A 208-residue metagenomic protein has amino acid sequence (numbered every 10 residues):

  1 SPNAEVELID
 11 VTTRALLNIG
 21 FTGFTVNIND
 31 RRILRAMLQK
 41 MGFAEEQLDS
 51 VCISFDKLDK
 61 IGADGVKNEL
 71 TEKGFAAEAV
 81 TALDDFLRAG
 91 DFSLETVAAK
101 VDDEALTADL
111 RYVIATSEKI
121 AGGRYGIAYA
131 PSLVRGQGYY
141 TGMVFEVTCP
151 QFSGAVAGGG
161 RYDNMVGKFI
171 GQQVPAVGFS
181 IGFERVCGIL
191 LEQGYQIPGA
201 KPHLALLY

Functional and structural regions predicted by a protein language model:
S1-A15, G23-N27, R35-Q39, A44-D49 (+1 more regions): Class II aminoacyl-tRNA synthetase-like tRNA-binding/catalytic domains
S1-T22, R32, V66-Y208: Positively charged, Gly/Ser-enriched RNA/tRNA-binding surfaces
V26-N29, K57-D64, A105: Short acidic alpha-helix initiation/capping motifs at coil-to-helix transition points, especially at protein N-termini
N29, V51, L83: Residue-level "edge-of-site" marker
K40-E45, G62-V66, Q193: Short alpha-helix boundary/capping motifs
V51-G74: Metal-dependent DNA phosphodiester-chemistry modules and their immediately adjacent helices/loops in DNA-processing
